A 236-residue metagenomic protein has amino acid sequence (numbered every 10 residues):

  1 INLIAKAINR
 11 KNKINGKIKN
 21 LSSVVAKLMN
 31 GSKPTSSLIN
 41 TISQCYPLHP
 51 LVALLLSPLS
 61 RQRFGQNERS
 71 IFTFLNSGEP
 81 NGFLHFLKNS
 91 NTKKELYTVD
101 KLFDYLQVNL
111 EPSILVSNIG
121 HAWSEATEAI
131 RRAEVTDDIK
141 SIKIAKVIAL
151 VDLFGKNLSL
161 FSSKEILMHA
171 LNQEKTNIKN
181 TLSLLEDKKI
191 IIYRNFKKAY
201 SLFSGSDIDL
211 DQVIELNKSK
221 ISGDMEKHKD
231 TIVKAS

Functional and structural regions predicted by a protein language model:
I1-G82: Amphipathic alpha-helical segments of the small helical/lid subdomains adjacent to P-loop NTPase cores
Q62-S236: Extended alpha-helical interface modules used as scaffolds for assembling large macromolecular complexes
